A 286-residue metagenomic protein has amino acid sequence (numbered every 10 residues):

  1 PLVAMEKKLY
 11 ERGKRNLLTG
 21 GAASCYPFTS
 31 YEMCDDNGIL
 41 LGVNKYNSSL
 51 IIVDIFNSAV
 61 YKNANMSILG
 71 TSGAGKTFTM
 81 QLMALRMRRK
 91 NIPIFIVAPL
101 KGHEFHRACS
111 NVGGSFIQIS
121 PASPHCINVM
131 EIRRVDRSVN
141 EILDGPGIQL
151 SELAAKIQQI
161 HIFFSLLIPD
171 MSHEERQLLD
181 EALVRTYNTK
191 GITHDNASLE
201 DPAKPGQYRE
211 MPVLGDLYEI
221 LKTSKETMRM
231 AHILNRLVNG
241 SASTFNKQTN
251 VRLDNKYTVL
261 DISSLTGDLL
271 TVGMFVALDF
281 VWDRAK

Functional and structural regions predicted by a protein language model:
P1-L17, S49-L85, R89-F95, N188: Accessory regions of macromolecular translocation/handling assemblies
L2-I51, N57, K101-G102, H106-G114 (+2 more regions): P-loop NTPase motor domains
A64-M66, G73-T77, R89-K90, I117-S120 (+2 more regions): Short, surface-exposed linear patches
R88, P93, V97, G102-H103 (+1 more regions): Hydrophobic alpha-helical bundle architecture
I94-V97, S115-I119: Short hydrophobic alpha-helical runs that function as membrane-insertion/retention elements
